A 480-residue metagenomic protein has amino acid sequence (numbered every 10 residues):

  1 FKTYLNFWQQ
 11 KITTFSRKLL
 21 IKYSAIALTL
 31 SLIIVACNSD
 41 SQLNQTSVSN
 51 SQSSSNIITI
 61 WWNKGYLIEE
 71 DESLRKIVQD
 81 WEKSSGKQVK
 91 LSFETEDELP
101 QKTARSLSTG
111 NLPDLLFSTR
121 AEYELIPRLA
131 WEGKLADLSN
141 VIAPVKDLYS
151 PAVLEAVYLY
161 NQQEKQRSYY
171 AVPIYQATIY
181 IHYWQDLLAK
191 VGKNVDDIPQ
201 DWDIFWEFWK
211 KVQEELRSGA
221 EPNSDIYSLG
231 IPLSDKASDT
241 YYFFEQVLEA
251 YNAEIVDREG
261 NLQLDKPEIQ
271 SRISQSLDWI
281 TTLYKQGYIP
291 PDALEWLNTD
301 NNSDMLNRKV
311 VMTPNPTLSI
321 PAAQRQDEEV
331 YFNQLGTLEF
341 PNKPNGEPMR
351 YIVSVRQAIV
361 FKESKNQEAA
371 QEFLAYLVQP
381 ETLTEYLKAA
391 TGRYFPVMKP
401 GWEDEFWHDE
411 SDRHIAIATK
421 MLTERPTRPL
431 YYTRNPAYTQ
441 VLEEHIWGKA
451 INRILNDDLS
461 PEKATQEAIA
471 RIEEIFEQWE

Functional and structural regions predicted by a protein language model:
F1-W8, I12, S16, Y23-E132 (+8 more regions): Conserved N-terminal structural module of periplasmic/extracytoplasmic solute-binding proteins
Q52, Q88-V89, A189, T282 (+3 more regions): Conserved C-terminal helix/tail region of periplasmic/extracytoplasmic solute-binding proteins
F93-K102, Q200-I204, D292-L306: Short helix-initiation/N-cap motifs at beta->coil->alpha
R120-Y180, E221-D225, T240-F243, Y251 (+3 more regions): Hinge/lid segment of periplasmic solute-binding proteins
D137-A152, I198, E221, I231-D235 (+5 more regions): Short, solvent-exposed loop/beta-turn-alpha elements that line the ligand-binding surface or hinge of extracytoplasmic
Y160-I174, I179, I204-Q263, V310: Extracytoplasmic/periplasmic solute-binding protein
F208-Q213, E259-L294, G336, F340: Glycine-centered hinge/linker elements that transmit conformational signals in sensory and ligand-binding systems
L318-Y331, K343-I446: C-terminal lobe and pocket-closing loops of periplasmic/extracytoplasmic Venus-flytrap solute-binding proteins
